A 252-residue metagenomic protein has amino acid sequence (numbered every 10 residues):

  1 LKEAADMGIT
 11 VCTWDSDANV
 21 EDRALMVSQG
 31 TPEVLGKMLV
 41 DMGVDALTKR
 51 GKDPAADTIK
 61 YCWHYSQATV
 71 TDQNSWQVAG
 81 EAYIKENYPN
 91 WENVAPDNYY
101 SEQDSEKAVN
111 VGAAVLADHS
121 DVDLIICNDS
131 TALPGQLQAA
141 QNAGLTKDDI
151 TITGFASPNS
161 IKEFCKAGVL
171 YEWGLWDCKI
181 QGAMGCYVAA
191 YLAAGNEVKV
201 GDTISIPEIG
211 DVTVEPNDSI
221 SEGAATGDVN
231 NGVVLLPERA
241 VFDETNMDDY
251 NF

Functional and structural regions predicted by a protein language model:
L1-F252: A residue-level marker of the well-folded mature domains of exported/periplasmic proteins
